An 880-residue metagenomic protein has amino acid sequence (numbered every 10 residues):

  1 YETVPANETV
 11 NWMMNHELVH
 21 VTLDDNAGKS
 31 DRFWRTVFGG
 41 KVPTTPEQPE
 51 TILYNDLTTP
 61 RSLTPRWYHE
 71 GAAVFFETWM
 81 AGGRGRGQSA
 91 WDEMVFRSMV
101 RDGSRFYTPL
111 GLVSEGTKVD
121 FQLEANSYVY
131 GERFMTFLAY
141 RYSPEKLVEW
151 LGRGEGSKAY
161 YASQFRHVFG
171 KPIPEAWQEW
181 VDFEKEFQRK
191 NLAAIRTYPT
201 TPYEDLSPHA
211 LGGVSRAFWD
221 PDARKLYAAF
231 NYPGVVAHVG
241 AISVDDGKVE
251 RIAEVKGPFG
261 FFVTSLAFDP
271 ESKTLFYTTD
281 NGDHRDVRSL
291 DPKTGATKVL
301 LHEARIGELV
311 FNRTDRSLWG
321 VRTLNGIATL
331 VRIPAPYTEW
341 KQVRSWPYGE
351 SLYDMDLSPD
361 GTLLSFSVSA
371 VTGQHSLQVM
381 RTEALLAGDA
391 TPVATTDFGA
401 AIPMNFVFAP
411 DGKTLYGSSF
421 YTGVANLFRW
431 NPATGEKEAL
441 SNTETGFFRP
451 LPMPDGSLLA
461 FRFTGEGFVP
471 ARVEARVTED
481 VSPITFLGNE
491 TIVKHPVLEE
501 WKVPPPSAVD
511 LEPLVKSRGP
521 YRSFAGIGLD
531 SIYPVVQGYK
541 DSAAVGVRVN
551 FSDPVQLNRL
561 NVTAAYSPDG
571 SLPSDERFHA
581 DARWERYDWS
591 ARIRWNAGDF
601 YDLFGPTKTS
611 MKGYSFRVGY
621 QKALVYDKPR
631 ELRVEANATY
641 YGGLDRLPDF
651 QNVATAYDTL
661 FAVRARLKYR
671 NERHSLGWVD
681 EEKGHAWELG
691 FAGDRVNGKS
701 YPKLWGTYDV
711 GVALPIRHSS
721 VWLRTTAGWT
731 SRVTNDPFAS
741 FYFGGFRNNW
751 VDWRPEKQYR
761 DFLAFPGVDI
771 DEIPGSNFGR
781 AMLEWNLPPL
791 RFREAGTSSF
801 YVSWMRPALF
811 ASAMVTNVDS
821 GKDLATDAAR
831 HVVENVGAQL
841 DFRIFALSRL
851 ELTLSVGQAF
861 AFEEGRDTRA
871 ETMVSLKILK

Functional and structural regions predicted by a protein language model:
T9, M13, N26-T201: Acidic/His/Gly-enriched intrinsically disordered linker/tail segments that often contain short helix/coil "MoRF-like"
R86, A210-G212, A229-G240, K256-F262 (+10 more regions): A flexible loop/linker signature enriched in serine peptidases of the S9 family
Q122-A125, E149-F276, D280, P292: Beta/coil-rich, acidic/histidine-enriched accessory regions frequently appended to metallopeptidases
L147, P520-D541, V545-G570, A591-G605 (+6 more regions): Transmembrane beta-strand segments that form the barrel wall of outer-membrane beta-barrel proteins
A193, T197, F230, S419 (+5 more regions): Outer-membrane beta-barrel initiation region
T201-P208, K248-K256, A296-L301, W340-S345 (+2 more regions): A short beta-strand motif characteristic of beta-propeller blades
D222-R224, E271-K273, T314-R316, D360-T362 (+2 more regions): Short coil/turn segments that connect the beta-strands within blades of beta-propeller domains
I593-G598, P606, D649-A811, N817-A829 (+3 more regions): C-terminal outer-membrane beta-barrel translocator/porin domains of Gram-negative envelope proteins and their
